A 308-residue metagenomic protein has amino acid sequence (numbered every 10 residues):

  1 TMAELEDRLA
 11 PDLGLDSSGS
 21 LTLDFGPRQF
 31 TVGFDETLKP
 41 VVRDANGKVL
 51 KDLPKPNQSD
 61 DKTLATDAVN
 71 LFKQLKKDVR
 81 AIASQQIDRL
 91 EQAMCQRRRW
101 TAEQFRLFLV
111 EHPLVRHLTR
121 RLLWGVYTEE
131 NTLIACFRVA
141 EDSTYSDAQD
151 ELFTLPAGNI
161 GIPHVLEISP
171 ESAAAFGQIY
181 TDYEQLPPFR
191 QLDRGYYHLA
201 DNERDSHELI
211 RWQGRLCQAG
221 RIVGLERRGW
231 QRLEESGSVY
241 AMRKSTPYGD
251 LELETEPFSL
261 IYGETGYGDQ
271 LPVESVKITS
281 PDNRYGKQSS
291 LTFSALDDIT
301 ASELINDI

Functional and structural regions predicted by a protein language model:
T1-I308: Non-catalytic terminal/accessory regions
